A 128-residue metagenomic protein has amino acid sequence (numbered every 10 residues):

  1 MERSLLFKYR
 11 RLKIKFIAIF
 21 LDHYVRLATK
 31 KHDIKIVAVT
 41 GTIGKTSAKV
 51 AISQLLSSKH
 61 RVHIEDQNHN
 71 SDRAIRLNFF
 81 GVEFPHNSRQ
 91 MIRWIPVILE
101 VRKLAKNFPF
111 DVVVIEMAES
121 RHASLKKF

Functional and structural regions predicted by a protein language model:
M1-T40, S47-Q54, S58-K59, R73-A74 (+1 more regions): Short, basic phosphate-binding NTP loop
D22-K31, S57-F128: ATP-dependent carboxylate-amine ligase catalytic core
V39-G41, V114-I115: Hydrophobic Val/Ile/Leu positions in short beta-strands of Rossmann-like dinucleotide-binding domains
I43-G44, H69: Short, glycine/serine-rich, charged loops/turns that create anion-binding and catalytic segments at active sites
